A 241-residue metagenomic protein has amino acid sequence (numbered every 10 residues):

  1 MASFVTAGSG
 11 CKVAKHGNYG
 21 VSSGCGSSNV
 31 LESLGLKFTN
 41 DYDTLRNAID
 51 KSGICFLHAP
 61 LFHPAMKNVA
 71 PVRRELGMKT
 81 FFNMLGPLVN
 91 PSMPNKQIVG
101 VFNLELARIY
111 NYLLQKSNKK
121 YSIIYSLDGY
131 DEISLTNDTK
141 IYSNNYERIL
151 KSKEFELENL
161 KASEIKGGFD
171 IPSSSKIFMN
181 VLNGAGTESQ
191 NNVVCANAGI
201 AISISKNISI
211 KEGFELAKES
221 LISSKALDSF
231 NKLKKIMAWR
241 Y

Functional and structural regions predicted by a protein language model:
M1-G17, V21: Glycine-rich active-site/cofactor-binding loop and its immediate structural neighborhood
G10, E32-T39, T44-Y241: Glycine-rich anion-binding loops and their surrounding alpha/beta cores
G20-L36: Active-site-proximal loop->helix
